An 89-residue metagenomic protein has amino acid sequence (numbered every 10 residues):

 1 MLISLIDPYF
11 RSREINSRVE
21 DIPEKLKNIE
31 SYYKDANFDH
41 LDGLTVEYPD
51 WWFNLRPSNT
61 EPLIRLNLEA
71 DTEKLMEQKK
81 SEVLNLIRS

Functional and structural regions predicted by a protein language model:
M1-N67, T72-S89: Phosphate-binding and adjacent anionic-ligand microenvironments
